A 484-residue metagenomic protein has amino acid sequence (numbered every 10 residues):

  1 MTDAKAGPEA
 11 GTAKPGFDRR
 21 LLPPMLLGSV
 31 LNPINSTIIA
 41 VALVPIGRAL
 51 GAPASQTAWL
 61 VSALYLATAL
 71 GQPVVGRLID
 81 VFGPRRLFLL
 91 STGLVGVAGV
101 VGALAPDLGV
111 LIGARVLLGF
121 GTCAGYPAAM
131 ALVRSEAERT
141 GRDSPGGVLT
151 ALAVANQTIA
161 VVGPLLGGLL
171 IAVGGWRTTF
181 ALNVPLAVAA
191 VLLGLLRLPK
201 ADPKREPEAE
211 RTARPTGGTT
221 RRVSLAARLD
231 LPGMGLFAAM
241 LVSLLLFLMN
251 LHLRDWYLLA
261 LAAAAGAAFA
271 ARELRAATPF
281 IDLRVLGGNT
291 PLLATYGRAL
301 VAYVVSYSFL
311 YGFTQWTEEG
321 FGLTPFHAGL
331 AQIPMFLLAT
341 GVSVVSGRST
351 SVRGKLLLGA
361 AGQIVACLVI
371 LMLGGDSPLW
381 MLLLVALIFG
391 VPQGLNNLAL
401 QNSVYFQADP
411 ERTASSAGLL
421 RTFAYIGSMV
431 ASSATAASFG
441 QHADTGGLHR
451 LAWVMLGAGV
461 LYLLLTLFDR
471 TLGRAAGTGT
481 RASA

Functional and structural regions predicted by a protein language model:
M1-F17, P203-V223, F468-A484: Intrinsic disorder in cytosolic terminal tails and internal cytosolic loops of multi-pass membrane transporters
K14-L43, L50-A63, A67-G76, G83-A98 (+3 more regions): 12-transmembrane solute porter fold
S55-Q56, G109-L117, G175-R177, A181-L182 (+3 more regions): Interfacial loop-to-helix junctions that mark the boundaries of transmembrane helices in multi-pass membrane
D80-A227: Helix-loop-helix hairpins in multi-pass membrane proteins, especially solute transporters
G102, G194, L244-L245, M249 (+5 more regions): Structural signal for membrane-spanning alpha-helices in multi-pass inner-membrane proteins, emphasizing helix cores
G146-L152, A227-G233, L286-G287, R353-A360: Cytoplasmic-side transmembrane-helix entry/capping segments in multi-pass membrane proteins
N156-G168, L241, Y311, S428-A436: Glycine/proline-centered helix-kink
A172-R298, V305: Hydrophobic transmembrane-helix bundles of small-molecule transporters
